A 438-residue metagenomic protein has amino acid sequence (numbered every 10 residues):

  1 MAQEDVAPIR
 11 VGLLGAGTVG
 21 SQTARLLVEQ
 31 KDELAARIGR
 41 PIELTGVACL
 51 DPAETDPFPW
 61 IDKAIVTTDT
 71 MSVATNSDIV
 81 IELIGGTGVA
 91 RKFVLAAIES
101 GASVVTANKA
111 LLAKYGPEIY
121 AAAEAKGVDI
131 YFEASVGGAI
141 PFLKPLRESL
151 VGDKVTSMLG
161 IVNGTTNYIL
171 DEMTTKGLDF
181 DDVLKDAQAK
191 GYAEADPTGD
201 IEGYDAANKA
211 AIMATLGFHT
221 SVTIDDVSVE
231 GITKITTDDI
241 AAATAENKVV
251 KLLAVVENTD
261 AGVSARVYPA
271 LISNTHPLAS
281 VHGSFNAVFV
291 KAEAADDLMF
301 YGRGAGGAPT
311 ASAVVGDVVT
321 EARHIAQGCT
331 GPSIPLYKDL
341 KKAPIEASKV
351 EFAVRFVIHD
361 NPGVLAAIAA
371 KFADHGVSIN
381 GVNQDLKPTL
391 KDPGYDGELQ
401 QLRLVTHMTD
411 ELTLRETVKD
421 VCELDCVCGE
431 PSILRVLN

Functional and structural regions predicted by a protein language model:
A16: Glycine-rich Rossmann-fold phosphate-binding loop(s) that bind the pyrophosphate of adenine dinucleotide cofactors
G20-S21: N-terminal Rossmann-fold NAD(P) dinucleotide-binding loop
E29-F58: NAD(P)-binding Rossmann-fold cofactor-contacting core
D69-A107: Rossmann-fold NAD(P) dinucleotide-binding segment
V89-A96, S100, K109-R147: Rossmann-fold NAD(P)-binding glycine/threonine-rich loop
E124-D205, I212: Rossmann-like NAD(P)H-binding beta-loop-alpha module
D182-S280, F285-A287: Substrate-binding/catalytic subdomain of NAD(P)-dependent oxidoreductase enzymes
A313, V318-N438: A conserved regulatory-domain signal marking ACT and ACT-like small-molecule sensing domains and adjacent regulatory
